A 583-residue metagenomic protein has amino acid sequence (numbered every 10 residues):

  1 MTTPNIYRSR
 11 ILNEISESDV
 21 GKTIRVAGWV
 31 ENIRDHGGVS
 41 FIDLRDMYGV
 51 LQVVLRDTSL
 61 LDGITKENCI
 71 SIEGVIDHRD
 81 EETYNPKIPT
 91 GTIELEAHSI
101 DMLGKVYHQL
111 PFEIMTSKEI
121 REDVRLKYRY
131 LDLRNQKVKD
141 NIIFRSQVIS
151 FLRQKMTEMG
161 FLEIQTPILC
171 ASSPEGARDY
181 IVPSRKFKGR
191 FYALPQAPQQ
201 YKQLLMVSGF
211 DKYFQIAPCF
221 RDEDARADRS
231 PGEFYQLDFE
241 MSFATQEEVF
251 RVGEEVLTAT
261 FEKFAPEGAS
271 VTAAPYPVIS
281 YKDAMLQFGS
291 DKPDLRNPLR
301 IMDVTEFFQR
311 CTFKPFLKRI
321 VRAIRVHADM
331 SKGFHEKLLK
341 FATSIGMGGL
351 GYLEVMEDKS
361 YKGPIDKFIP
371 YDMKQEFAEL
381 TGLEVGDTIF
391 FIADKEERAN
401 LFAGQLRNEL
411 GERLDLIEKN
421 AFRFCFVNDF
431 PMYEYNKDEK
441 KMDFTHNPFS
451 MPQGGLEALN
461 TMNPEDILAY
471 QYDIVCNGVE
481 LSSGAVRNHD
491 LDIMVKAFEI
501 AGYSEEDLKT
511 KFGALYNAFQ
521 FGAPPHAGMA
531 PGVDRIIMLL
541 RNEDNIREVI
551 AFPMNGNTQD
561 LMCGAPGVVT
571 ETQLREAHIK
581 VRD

Functional and structural regions predicted by a protein language model:
M1-D583: Class II aminoacyl-tRNA synthetase catalytic cores and aaRS-like
